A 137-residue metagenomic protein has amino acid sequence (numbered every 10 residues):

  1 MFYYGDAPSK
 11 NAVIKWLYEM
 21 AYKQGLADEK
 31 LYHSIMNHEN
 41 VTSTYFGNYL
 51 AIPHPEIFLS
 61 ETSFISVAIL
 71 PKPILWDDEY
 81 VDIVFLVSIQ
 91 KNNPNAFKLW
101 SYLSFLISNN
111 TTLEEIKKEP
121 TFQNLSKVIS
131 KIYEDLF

Functional and structural regions predicted by a protein language model:
M1-F137: Cytosolic covalent-transfer regions centered on His/Cys nucleophiles that carry phosphoryl or persulfide groups
